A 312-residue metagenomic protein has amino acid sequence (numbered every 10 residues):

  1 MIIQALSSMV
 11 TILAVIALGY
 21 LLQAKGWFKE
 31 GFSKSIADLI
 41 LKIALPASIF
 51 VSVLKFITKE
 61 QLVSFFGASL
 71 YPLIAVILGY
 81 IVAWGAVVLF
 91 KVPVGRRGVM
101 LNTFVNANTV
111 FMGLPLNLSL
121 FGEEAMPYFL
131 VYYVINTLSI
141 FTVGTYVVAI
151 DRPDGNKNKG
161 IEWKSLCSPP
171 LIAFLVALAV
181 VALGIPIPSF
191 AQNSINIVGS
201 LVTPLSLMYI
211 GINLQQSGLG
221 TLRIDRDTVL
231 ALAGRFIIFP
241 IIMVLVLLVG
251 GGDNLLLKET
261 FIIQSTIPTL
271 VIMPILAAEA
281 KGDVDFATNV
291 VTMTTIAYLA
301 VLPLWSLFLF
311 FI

Functional and structural regions predicted by a protein language model:
M1-I312: Alpha-helical transmembrane segments of multi-pass small-molecule/ion transporters
